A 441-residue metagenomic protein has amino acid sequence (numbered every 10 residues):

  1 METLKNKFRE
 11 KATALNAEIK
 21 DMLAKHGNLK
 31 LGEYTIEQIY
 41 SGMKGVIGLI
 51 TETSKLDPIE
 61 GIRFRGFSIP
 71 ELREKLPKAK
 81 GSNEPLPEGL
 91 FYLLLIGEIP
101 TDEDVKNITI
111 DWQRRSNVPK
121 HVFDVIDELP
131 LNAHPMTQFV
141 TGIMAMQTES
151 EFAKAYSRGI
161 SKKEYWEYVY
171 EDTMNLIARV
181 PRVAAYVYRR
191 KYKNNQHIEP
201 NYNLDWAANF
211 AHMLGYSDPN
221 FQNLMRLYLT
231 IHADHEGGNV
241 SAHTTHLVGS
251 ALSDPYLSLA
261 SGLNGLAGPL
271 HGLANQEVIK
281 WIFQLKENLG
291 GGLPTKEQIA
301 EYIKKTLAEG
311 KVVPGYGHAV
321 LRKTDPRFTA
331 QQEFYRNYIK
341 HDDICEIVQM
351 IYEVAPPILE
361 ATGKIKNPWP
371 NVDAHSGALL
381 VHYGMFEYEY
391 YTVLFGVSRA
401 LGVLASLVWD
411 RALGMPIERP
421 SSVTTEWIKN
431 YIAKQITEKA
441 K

Functional and structural regions predicted by a protein language model:
M1-K441: Hydrophobic alpha-helical bundle cores within soluble ligand-binding/oligomerization subdomains
